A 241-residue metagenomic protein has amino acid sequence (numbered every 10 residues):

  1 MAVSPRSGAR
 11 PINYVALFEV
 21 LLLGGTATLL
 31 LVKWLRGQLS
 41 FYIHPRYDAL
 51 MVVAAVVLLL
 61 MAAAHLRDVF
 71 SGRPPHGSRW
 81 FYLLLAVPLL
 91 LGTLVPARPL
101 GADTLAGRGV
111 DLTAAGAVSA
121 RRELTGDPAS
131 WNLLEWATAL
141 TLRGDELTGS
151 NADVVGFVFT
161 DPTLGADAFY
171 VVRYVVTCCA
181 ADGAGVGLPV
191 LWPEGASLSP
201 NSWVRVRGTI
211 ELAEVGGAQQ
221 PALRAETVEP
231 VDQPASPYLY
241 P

Functional and structural regions predicted by a protein language model:
M1-Y14: Short, Lys/Arg-rich, polar N-terminal cytosolic tail immediately upstream of the first transmembrane signal-anchor
A16-S71, G77: Membrane-embedded alpha-helical segments of integral membrane proteins
P75-L100: Internal/C-terminal transmembrane anchor helices
V95-V158: Membrane-interface segments at or immediately adjacent to transmembrane helices that form the boundary between
A152-V158, N201-E211: OB-fold and OB-like beta-barrel modules that bind single-stranded nucleic acids
T163-V176, Q219-A222: Short aromatic-glycine-enriched beta-strand elements
G183-S197: Beta-strand/loop nucleic-acid-binding surfaces
V215-L239: OB-fold/S1-family single-stranded nucleic acid-binding modules
